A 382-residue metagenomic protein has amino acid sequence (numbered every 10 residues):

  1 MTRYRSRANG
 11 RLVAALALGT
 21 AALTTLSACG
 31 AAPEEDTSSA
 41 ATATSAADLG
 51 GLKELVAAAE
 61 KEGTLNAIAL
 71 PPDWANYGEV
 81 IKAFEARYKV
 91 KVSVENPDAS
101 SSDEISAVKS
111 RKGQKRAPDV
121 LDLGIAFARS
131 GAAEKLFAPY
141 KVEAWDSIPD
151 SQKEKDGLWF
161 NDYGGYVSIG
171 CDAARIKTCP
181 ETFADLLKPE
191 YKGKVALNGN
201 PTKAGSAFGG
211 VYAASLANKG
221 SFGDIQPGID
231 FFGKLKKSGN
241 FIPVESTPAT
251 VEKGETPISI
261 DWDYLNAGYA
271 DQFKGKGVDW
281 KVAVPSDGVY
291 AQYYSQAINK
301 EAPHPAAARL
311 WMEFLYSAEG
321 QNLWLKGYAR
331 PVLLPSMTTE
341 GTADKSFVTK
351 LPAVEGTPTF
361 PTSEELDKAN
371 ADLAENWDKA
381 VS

Functional and structural regions predicted by a protein language model:
M1-S27: Sec-dependent bacterial lipoprotein signal peptides
L26-S39: Bacterial lipoprotein signal-peptidase II cleavage site
G51-T64, L70-K91: Short, polar/charged alpha-helical segment
N66-I81, V94-K109, K115-E255: Extracytoplasmic ligand-binding site segments that recognize negatively charged/polar headgroups
A128-S130, E252, I258-V278: A ligand-binding cleft/hinge motif common to bilobed small-molecule-binding domains
G164-S168, I229-K234, N240, G275-K300: Periplasmic-binding protein-like
Y290, Y294, I298-P358: Mature extracytoplasmic/periplasmic domains
E340-S382: Extracellular/periplasmic bilobal clamshell ligand-binding domains
